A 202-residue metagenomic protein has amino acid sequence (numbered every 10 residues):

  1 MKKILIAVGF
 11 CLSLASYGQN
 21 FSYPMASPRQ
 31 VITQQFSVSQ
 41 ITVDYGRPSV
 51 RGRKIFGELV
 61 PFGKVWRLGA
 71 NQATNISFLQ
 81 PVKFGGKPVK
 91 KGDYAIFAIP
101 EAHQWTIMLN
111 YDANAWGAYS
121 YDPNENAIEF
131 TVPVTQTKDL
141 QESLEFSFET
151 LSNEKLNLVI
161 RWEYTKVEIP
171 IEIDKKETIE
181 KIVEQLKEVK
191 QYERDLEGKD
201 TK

Functional and structural regions predicted by a protein language model:
M1-F21: Bacterial Sec-dependent N-terminal signal peptides
L14-A15, K90, E154: Generic detector of short, well-ordered, non-transmembrane alpha-helical segments enriched in hydrophobic residues
Q19-P61, A118-K202: Primarily secretory-pathway and cell-envelope proteins
G57-A73: Aromatic- and Gly/Pro-rich amphipathic surface segment
L68-Y121: Mid-length scaffold segments of soluble, non-membrane domains
